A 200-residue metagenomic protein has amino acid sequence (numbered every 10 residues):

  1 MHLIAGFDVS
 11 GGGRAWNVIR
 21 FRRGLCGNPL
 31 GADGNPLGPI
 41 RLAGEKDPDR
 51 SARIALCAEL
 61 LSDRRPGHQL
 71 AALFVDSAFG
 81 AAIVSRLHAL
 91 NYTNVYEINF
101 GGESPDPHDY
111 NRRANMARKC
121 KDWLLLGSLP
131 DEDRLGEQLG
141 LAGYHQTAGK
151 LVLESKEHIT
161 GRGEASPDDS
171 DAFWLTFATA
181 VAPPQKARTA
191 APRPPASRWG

Functional and structural regions predicted by a protein language model:
M1-G102, D106-A114, R118, D122 (+1 more regions): RNase H-like, metal-dependent nuclease domains and their acidic two-metal-ion catalytic environment used
